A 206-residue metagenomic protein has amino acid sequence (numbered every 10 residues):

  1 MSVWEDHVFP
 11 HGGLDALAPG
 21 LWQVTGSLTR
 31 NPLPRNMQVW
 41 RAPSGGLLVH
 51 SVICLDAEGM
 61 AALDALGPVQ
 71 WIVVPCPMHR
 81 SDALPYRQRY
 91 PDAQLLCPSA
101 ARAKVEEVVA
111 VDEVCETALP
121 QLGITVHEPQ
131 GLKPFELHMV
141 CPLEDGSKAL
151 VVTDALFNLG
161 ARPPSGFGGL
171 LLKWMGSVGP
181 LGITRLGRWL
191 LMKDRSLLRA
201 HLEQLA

Functional and structural regions predicted by a protein language model:
M1-C54, A110-M175, L197-H201: Catalytic core of the metallo-beta-lactamase
V49, C54-C97: Active-site metal-binding motif and surrounding structural segment of the metallo-beta-lactamase
M78, A101, L156-F157: Catalytic metal-binding/acid-base residues of hydrolase active sites
D82, V105, L159-A161: Short catalytic/ligand-binding loop motif for oxyanion handling, primarily in non-cytosolic enzymes, centered on
Y86-Q88, E106-V111: Short, aromatic/basic amphipathic alpha-helical patches
P98-E106: A short, structured active-site edge motif that brings together acidic residues
G176-M192: Short glycine/proline- and acidic residue-enriched helix-loop micro-motifs that form flexible lids or anion-recognition
M192-A206: Polyanion-binding loop/helix "lid" in catalytic or ligand-binding cores
